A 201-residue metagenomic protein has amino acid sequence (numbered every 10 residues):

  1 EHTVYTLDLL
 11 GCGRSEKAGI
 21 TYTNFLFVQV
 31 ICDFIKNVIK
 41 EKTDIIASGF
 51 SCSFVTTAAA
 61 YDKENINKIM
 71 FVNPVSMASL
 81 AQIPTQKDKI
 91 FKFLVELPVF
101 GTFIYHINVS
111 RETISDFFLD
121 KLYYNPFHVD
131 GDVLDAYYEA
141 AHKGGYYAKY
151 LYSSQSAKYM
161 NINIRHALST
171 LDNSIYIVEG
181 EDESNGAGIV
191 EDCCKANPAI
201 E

Functional and structural regions predicted by a protein language model:
Y5-F50: Active-site loop/oxyanion-hole signature of alpha/beta-hydrolase fold enzymes
D8, V72-N73, A140: Alpha/beta-hydrolase-fold catalytic nucleophile elbow
S15-T21, L80-I83, G188-I189: Conserved catalytic-core motifs of eukaryotic protein kinase domains, centered on the activation segment
K40-Q86: Conserved hydrolase catalytic core segment
L80-Q82, H106-S169: Conserved alpha/beta-hydrolase catalytic His-Asp/Glu region
A81-G101: A catalytic-pocket lid/entrance helix-loop region that shapes and gates access to the active site across common
T170-E201: Conserved loop-alpha-helix segment in the C-terminal half of the alpha/beta-hydrolase fold that carries the catalytic
